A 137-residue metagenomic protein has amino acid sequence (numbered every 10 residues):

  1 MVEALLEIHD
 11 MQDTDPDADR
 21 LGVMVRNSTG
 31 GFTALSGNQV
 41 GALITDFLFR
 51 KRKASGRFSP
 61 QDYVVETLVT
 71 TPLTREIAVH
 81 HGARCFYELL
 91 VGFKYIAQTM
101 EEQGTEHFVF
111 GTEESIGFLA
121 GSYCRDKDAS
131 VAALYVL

Functional and structural regions predicted by a protein language model:
M1-L137: Phosphate-binding chemistry for phosphorylated carbohydrates and sugar-nucleotides
